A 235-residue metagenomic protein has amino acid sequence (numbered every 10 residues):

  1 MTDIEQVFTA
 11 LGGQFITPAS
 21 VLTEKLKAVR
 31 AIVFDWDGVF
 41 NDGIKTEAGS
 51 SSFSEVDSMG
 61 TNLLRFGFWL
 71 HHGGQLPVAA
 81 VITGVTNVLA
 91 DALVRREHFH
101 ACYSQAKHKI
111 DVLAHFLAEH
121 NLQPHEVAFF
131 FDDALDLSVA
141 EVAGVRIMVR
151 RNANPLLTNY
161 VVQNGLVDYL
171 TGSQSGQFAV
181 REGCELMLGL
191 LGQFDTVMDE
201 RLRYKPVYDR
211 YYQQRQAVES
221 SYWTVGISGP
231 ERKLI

Functional and structural regions predicted by a protein language model:
M1-D111: Alpha-helical substrate-recognition element adjacent to the catalytic core
T2, G74-V78, L89-I235: C-terminal cap/substrate-recognition subdomain and adjoining C-terminal extension of metal-dependent phosphatase-like
